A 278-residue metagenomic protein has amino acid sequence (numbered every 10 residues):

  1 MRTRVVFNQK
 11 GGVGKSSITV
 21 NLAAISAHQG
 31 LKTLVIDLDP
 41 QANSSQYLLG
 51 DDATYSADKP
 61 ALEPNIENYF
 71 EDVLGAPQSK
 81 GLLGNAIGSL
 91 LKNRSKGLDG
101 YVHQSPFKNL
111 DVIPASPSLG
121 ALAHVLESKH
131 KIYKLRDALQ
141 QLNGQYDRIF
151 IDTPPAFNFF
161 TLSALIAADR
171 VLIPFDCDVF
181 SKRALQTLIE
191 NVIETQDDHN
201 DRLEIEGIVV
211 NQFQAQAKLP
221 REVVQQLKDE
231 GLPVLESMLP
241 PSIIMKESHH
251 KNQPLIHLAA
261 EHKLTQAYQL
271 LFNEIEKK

Functional and structural regions predicted by a protein language model:
M1-K278: P-loop NTP-binding core
